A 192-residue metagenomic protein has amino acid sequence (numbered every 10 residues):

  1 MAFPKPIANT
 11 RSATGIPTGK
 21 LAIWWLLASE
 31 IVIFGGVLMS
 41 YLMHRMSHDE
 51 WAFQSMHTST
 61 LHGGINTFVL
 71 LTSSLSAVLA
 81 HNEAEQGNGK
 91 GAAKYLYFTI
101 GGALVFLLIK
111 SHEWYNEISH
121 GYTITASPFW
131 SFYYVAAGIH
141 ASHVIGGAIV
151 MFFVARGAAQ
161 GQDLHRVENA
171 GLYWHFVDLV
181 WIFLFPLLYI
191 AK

Functional and structural regions predicted by a protein language model:
M1-K192: ...captures the hydrophobic TM-helix bundle architecture rather than a specific catalytic motif, and can also fire on
